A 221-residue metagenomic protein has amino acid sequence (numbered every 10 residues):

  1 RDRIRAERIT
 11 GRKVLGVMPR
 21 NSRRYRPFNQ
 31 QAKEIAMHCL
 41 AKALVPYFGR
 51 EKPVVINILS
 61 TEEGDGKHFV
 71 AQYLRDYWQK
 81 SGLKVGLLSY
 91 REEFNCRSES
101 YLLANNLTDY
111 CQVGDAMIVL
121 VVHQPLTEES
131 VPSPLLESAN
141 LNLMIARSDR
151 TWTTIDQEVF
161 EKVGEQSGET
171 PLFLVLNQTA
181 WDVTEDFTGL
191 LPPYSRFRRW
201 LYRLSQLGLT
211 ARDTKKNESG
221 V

Functional and structural regions predicted by a protein language model:
R1-K84, Y90-C96, Y101, R150-V221: Short boundary/hinge segments that flank catalytic cores
R26, Y110-G114, L141-I145: A generic short-segment signal for beta-strand/edge and adjacent turn/coil regions
E51-P53, G114-M117, A139, E169: Short, high-confidence coil segments that cap the C-terminus of an alpha-helix and link into the following beta-strand
N57, I118-V122, L143-I145: Structural motif
G86-S138: Switch II (G3) loop of P-loop NTPases
Q124-E128, A139-Q157: Conserved Switch II/interswitch segment of TRAFAC-class P-loop GTPases
S133-M144, V163: A short, gly/pro- and small-residue-rich
